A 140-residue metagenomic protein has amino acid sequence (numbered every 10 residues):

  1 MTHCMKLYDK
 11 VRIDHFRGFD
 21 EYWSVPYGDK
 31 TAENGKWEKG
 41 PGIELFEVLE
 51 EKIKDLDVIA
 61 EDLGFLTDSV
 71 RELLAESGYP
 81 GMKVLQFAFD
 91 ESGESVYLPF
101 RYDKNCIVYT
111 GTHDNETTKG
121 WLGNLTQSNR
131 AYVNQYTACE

Functional and structural regions predicted by a protein language model:
M1-E140: Catalytic cores of glycan-processing enzymes that make or break glycosidic bonds
